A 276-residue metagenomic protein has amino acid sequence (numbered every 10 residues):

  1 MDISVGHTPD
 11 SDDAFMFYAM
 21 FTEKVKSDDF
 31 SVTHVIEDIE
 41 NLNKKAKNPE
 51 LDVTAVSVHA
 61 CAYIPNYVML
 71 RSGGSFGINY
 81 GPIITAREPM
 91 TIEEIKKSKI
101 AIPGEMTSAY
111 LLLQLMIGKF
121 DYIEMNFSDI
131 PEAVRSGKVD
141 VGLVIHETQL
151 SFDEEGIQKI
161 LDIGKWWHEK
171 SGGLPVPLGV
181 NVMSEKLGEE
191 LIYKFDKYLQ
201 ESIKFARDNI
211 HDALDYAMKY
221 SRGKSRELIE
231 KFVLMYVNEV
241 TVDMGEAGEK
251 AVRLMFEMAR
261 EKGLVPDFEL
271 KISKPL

Functional and structural regions predicted by a protein language model:
D2-T22, P82-D140, I145-E147, K250 (+1 more regions): Bilobed "Venus flytrap"/periplasmic-binding protein-like clamshell domains and structurally analogous long
I3-S4, N66-S75, K99: A structural signal for short loop-to-beta-strand junctions that line the ligand-binding cleft of periplasmic/secreted
D12-M16, V25-S57: Extracytoplasmic small-molecule ligand-binding "clamshell" domains of the periplasmic binding protein/Venus flytrap
V25-V35, M116-D129, V265-L270: A local structural motif
D38-E40, P49-A62, N126-F127, V144-L150: Beta->alpha turn/N-cap motifs
M69-I92, H168-K186: Hydrophobic/proline-rich hinge and linker segments of small-molecule sensing/allosteric domains, predominantly
F127-M218: Pocket-lining segment of extracytoplasmic ligand-binding domains
G188-M258: Secondary-structure end/capping motifs
